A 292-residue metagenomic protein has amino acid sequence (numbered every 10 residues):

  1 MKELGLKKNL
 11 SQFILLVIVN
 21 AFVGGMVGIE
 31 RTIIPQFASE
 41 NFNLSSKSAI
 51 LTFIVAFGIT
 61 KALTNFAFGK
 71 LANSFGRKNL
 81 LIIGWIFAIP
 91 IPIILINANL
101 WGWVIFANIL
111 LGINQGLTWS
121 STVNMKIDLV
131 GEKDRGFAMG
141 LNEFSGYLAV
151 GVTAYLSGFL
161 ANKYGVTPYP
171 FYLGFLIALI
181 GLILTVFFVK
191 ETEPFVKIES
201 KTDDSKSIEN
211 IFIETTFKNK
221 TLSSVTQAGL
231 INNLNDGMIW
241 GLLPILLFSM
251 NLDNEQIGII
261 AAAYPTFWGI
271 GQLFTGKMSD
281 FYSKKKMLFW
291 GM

Functional and structural regions predicted by a protein language model:
M1-L10, E191-Q227: Juxtamembrane intracellular "pre-TM" segments in multi-pass secondary transporters
L6-G58, T221-A228, N232-M250: Helix-loop boundary and gating motifs at the non-cytosolic
F57-F66, V150-G151, P265-L273: Residue-level signature of mid-helix packing/kink "hotspots" within the transmembrane helices of 12-pass Major
T64-G76, A161, Q272-S283: Helix-to-loop junctions at the C-terminal end of transmembrane segments in multipass secondary transporters
N79-I93, K286-M292: Structural signature of the two symmetry-related core transmembrane helices
I109-Y147: Cytoplasmic helix-loop-helix junction between adjacent transmembrane helices in 12-TM secondary transporters
A149-A161, P244: Small-residue (Gly/Pro/Ala) motifs that create kinks and tight helix-helix packing interfaces
Y169-F187: Symmetry-related core transmembrane helices of the 12-TM Major Facilitator Superfamily/SLC fold
